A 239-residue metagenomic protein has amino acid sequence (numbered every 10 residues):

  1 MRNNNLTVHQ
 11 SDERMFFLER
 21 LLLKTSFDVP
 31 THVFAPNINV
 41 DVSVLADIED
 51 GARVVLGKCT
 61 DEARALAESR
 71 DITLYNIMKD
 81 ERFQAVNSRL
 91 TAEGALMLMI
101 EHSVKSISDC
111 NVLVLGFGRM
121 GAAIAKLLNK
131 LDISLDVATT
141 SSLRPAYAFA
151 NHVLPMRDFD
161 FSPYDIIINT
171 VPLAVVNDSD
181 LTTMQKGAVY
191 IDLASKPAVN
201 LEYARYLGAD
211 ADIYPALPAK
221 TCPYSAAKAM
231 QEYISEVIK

Functional and structural regions predicted by a protein language model:
N4-L22, S108-N129: Glycine-rich adenosine-cofactor-binding loop
N4-N5, D28-P30, N111, S134-D136 (+1 more regions): Residues at the starts of beta-strands that form the adenosine-phosphate
D12-M15, N37-V40, K58-R64, A138-R144 (+1 more regions): Short, polar loop motifs at secondary-structure junctions
F27-D28, L131-F149: NAD(P)-binding Rossmann-fold cofactor-contacting core
F34-A35, N39-S108, Y233: Glycine/serine-rich phosphate-binding loop and adjoining beta1-alpha1 elements at the start of nucleotide-handling
N37-G51, Y147-K220: Rossmann-like adenosine-cofactor binding region
K58-Y75, L193-I238: Rossmann-fold NAD(P)-binding glycine/threonine-rich loop
L127, T139-L143, T170-V175: Active-site rim beta-loop-alpha module in soluble metabolic enzymes
